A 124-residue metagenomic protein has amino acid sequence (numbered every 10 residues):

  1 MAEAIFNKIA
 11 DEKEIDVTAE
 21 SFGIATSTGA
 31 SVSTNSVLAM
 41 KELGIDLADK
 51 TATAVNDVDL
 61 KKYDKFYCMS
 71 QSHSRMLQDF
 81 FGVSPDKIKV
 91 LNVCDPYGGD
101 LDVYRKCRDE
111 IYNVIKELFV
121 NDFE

Functional and structural regions predicted by a protein language model:
M1-K61, V120-E124: Conserved active-site segments centered on acidic
K65, M69-E124: Phosphate-binding/catalytic loops
